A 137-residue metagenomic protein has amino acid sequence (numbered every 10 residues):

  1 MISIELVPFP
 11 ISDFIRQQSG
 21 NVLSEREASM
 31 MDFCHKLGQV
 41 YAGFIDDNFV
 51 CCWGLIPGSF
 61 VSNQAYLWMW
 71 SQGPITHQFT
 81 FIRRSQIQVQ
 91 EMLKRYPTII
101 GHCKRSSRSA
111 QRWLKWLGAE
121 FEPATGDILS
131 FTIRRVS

Functional and structural regions predicted by a protein language model:
M1-A28: Short amphipathic alpha-helix that is part of the acyltransferase structural core
D32-K36: Short loop/turn motifs at secondary-structure junctions and domain boundaries
L37-L55: Conserved beta-hairpin
W53-S62, F121-E122: A conserved beta-strand-loop-helix scaffold within acyl/acetyltransferase catalytic domains
S62-T76, L129: Conserved acetyl-CoA binding element of GNAT-fold acetyltransferases
H77-E91, R112, W116: Conserved acetyl-CoA-binding loop-helix of GNAT-fold acetyltransferases
Y96-K115, E120, T125-D127: Conserved beta-strand-loop-alpha-helix junction that forms the acyl-donor binding cleft
D127-S137: C-terminal "cap" of GNAT-fold acetyltransferases
